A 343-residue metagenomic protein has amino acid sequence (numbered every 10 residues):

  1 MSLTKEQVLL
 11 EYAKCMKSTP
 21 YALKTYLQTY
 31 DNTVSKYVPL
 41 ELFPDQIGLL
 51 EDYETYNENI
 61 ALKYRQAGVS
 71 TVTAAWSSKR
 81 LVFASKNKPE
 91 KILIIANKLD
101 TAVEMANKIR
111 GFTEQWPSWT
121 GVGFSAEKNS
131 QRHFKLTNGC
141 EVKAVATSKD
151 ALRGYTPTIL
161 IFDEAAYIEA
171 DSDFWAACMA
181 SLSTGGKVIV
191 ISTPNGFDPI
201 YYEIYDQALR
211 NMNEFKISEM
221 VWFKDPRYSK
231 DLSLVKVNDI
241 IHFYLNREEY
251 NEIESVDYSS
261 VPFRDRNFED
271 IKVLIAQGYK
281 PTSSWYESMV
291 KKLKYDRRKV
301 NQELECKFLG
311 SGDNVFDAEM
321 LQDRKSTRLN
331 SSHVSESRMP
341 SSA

Functional and structural regions predicted by a protein language model:
M1-E58: Pre-P-loop entry segment of helicase/translocase ATPase cores
Y56-S77: Walker A/P-loop
A67-G68, L152, Y167-A170, F197-D198: Catalytic P-loop NTPase motifs of RecA-like helicase/translocase cores
P89-I109: Conserved Walker A/P-loop ATP-binding site and its immediately adjacent core in helicase/helicase-like ATPase domains
A106-T158: Inter-Walker segment of RecA-like/P-loop motor cores
D163-A165: Walker B catalytic acidic pair
D171-R328, S335: Non-catalytic, compositionally simple segments
L329-A343: Single conserved hydrophobic/aromatic residue that forms the stacking wall/gate of nucleotide- or nucleobase-binding
